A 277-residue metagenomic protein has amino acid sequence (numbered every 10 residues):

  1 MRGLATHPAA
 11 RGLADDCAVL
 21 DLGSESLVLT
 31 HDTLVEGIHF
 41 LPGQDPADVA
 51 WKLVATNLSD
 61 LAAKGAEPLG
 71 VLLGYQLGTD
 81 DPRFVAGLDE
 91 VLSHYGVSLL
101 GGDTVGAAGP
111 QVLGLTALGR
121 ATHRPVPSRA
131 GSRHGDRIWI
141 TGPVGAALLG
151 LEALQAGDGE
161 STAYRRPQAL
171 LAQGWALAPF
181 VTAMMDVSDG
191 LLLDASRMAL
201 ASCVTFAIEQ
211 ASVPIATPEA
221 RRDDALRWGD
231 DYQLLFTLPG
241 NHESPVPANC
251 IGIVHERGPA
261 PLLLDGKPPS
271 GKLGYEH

Functional and structural regions predicted by a protein language model:
M1-A55, S59: N-terminal glycine-rich phosphate/pyrophosphate-binding loops that anchor nucleotide-derived ligands and cofactors
H7-A9, C17-A18, D89, L100-G106 (+5 more regions): A generic local secondary-structure boundary/capping motif
A10-G12, L20-G23, K64, V105-P110 (+6 more regions): Solvent-exposed alpha-helices and their adjacent loops that cap or buttress functional pockets in soluble metabolic
G23-L27, L34, E67-G150: Glycine-rich anion-binding loops of enzyme active sites
P46-G70, R83-H94, A172, A176 (+1 more regions): Small-aliphatic-rich amphipathic alpha-helix that forms the alpha element of a beta-alpha
L77-L100, V105-L113, L118-A121, P179-F180 (+1 more regions): Glycine-/charge-enriched secondary-structure boundary and capping motifs
R133-G142, R166-L191: Internal active-site segments that recognize and position negatively charged phosphoryl groups and nucleotide moieties
A146-R166: Short, compositionally biased
